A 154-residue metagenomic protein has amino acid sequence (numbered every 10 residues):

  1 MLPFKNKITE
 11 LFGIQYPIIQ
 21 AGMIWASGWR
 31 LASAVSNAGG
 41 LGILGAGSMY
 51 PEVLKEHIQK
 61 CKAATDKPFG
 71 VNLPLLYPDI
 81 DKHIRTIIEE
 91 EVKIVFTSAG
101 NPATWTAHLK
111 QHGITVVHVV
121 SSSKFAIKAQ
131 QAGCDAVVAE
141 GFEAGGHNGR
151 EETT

Functional and structural regions predicted by a protein language model:
M1-T154: Active-site entrance/lid segments in N-terminal catalytic domains of soluble metabolic enzymes
